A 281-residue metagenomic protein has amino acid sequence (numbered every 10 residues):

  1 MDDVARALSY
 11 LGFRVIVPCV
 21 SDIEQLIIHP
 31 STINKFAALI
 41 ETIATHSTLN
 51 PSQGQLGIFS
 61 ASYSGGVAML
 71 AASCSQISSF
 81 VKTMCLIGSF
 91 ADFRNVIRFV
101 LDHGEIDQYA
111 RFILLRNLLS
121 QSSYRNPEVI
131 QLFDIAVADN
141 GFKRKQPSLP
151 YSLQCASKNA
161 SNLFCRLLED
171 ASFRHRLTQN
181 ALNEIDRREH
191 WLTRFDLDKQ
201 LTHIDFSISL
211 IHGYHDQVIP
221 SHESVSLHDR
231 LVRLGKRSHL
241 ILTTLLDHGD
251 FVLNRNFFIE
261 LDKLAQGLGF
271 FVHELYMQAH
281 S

Functional and structural regions predicted by a protein language model:
M1-A5, I16-G57, A72-S75, E260: Catalytic nucleophile-loop/oxyanion-hole region of alpha/beta-hydrolase and closely related hydrolase-like folds
F13, C19-D22, S89, T243-L245: Active-site loop/turn elements of alpha/beta-hydrolase fold enzymes, especially the short glycine-/histidine-rich
Q55-A61, I87, I211: Short beta-strand immediately N-terminal to the catalytic nucleophile in serine-hydrolase-like folds
S60-A68: Gly/Ala-rich beta-loop-alpha elbow adjacent to hydrolase catalytic centers
L70-N159: Alpha/beta-hydrolase-fold enzymes
R98, I106, N159-R194, D198 (+2 more regions): C-terminal catalytic histidine-bearing segment of alpha/beta-hydrolase fold enzymes
I204, L210-H212, D216: Short beta-strand/loop motif that positions the catalytic acidic residue of the alpha/beta-hydrolase fold
